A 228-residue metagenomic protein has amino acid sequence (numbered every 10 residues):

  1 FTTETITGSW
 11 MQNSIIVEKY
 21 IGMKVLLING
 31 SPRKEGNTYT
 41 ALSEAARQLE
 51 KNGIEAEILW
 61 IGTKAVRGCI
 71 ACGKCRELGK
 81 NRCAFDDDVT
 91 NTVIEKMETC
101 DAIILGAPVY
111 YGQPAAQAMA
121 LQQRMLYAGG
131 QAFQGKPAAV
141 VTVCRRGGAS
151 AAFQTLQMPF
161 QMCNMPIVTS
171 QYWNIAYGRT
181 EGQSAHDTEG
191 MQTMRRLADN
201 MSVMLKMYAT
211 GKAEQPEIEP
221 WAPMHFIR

Functional and structural regions predicted by a protein language model:
K24-N52: N-terminal beta1-alpha1 ligand-phosphate binding loop
E55-K64: A short beta-strand-loop structural module common to alpha/beta enzyme folds
K64-E98, P223-R228: Cysteine-cluster motifs in flexible loop/terminal segments that predominantly coordinate metals
A84-Y172: Helix-loop-strand module that forms the ligand-binding subsite of alpha/beta enzymes
P166-R228: Glycine-rich phosphate/pyrophosphate-binding loop and the adjoining helix
